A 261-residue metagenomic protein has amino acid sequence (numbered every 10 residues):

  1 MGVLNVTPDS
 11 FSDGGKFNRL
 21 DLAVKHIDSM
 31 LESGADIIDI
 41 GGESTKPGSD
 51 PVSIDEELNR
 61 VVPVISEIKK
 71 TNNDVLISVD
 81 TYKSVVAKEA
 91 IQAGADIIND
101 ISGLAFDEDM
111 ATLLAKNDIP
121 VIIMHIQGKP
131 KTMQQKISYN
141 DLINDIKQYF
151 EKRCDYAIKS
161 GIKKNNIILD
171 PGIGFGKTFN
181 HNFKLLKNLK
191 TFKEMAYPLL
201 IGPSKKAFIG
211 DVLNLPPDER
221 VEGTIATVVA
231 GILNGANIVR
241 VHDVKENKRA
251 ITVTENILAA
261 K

Functional and structural regions predicted by a protein language model:
M1: Glycine-rich phosphate/adenosyl-contacting loop at the front of the ribokinase-like
S12-D21, K25-H26, T45-K70, L76 (+4 more regions): Active-site-adjacent loop and "lid" segments of alpha/beta metabolic enzymes
K25-G41, G235: Catalytic domains of carbohydrate-active enzymes, especially glycoside hydrolases
E32, I91, R153-N166: Phosphate/pyrophosphate-binding loops at sites that engage ATP/ADP/AMP, CoA/4′-phosphopantetheine, polyphosphate
G172: Conserved Motif II region of HX4D acyltransferases
